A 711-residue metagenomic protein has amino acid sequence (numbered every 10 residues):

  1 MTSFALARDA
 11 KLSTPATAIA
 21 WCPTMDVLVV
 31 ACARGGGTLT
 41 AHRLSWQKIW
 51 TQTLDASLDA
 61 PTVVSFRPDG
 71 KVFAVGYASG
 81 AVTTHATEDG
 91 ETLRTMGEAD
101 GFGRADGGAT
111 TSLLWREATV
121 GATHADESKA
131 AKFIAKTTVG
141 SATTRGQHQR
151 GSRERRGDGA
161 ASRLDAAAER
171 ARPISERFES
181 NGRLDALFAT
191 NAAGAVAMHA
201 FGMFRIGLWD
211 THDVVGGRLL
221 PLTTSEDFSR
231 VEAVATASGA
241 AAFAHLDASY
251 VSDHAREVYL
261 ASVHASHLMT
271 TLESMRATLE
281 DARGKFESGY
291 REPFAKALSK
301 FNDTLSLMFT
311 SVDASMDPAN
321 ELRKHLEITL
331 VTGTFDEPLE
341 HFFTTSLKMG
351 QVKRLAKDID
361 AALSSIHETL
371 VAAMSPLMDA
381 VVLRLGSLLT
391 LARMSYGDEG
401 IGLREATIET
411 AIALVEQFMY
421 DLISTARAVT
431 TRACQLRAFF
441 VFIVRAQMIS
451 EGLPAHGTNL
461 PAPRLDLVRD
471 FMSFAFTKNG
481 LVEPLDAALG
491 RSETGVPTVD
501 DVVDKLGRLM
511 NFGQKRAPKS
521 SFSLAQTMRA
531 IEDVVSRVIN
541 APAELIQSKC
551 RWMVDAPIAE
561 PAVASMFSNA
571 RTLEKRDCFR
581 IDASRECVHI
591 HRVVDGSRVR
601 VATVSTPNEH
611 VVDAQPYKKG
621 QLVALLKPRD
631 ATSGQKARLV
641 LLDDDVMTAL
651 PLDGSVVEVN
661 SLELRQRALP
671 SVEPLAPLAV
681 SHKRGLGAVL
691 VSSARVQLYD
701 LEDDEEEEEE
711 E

Functional and structural regions predicted by a protein language model:
M1-A56, A676-G687, A694, E702 (+1 more regions): N-terminal alpha-helical scaffolding segments that mark the starts of alpha-solenoid/helical-repeat architectures
T2-A10, A16, L272-C587, S671-E702: Acidic and/or Ser/Thr-rich intrinsically disordered tails and linkers that flank eukaryotic scaffold proteins
F4-K11, Q47-L54, E91-M96, R205-D210 (+3 more regions): A short beta-strand motif characteristic of beta-propeller blades
S13-A20, L58-S65, G103-L114, V214-T224 (+4 more regions): Repeated scaffold domains used in trafficking and secretory/extracellular systems, primarily beta-propellers
L28, F73, L187, V231-E232 (+2 more regions): Hydrophobic beta-strand positions that form the internal "hydrophobic ladder" of WD40/Gbeta-like beta-propeller blades
V30-A33, G76, T190, V234-T236 (+3 more regions): Residue-level marker for isolated small/hydroxyl-bearing positions within beta-strands of beta-sheet-rich domains
G36-T40, G80-T84, G194-H199, G239-L246 (+3 more regions): Structural motif
E91-Q435, F439, Q697-E711: Intrinsically disordered, low-complexity regions in large eukaryotic scaffold subunits of multi-protein complexes
